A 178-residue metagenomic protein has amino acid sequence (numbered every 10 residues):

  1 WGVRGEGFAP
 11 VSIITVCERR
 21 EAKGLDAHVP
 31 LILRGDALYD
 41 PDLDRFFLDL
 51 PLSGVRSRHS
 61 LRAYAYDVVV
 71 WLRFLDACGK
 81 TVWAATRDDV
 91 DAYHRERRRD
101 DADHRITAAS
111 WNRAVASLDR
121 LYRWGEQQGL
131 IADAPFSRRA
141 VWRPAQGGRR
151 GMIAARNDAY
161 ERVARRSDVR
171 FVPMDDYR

Functional and structural regions predicted by a protein language model:
W1-R73: Basic/aromatic DNA-contact patch characteristic of tyrosine site-specific recombinases
W1-V3, A140, P144, D158 (+1 more regions): Compositionally biased accessory segments in Actinobacterial proteins
V11, F136-S137, R166: Intrinsically disordered, low-complexity segments enriched in Ser/Pro/Gly/Ala and basic residues
L33-R34, K80, R166-V169: A detector of helix-start/N-cap boundary segments at the beginnings of structured domains
Y39, A63-Y64, V82-A85, V172: A generic short alpha-helical patch detector that favors 3-5-residue windows in or near N-terminal regions
D44-H59, V68-G151: N-terminal core-binding DNA-recognition domain of tyrosine recombinases/integrases
G148-R178: Long, amphipathic, Lys/Arg-enriched alpha-helical "connector/arm" segment
